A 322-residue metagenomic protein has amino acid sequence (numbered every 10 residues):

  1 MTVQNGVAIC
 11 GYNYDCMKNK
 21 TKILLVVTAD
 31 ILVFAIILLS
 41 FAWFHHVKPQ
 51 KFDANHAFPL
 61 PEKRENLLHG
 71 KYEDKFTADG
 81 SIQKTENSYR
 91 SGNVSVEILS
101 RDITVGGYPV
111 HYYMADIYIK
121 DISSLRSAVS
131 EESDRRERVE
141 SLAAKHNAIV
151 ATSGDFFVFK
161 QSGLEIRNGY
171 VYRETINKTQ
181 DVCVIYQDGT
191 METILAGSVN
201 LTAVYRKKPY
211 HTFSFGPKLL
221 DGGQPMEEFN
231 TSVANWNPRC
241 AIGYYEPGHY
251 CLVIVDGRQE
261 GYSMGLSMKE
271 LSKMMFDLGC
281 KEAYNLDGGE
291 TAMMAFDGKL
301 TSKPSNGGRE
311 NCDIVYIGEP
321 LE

Functional and structural regions predicted by a protein language model:
V3-Q4, C10-E322: Gly/Ser/Thr/Pro-rich low-complexity, intrinsically disordered segments
